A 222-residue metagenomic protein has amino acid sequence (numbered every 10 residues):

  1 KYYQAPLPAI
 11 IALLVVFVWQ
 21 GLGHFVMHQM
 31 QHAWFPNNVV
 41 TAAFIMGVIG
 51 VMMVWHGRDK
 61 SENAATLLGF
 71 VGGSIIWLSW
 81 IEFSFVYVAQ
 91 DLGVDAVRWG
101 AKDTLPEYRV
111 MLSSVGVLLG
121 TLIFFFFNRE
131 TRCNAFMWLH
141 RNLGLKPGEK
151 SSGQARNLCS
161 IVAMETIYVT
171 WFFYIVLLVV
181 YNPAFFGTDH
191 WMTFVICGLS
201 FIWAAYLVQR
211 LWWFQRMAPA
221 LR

Functional and structural regions predicted by a protein language model:
K1-W34: N-terminal signal-anchor module of multipass membrane proteins
W19-G23, A42-R58: Central hydrophobic cores of alpha-helical transmembrane segments in multi-pass inner-membrane proteins across all
G23-Q31, I81, F85, A89 (+2 more regions): Membrane-water interface at transmembrane helix exits
F25-N37, H56-S61, P183-A184: Short, hydrophobic transmembrane alpha-helix segments
A33-I49, L67, H190-C197: Loop-to-helix transition at the N-terminal end of transmembrane alpha-helices
M52-D59, V208-F214: C-terminal ends of transmembrane helices
D59-S151: Membrane-interface helix-loop-helix junctions at boundaries between adjacent transmembrane segments
P106-L112, G120-A220: Long, contiguous internal "core" modules enriched in hydrophobic/ aromatic residues
